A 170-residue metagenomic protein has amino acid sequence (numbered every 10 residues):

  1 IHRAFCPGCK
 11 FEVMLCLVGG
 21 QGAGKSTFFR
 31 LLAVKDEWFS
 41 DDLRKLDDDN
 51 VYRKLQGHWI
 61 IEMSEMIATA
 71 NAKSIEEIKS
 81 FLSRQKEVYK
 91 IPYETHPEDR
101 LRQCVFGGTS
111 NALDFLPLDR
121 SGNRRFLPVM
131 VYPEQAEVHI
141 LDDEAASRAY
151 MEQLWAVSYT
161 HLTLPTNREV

Functional and structural regions predicted by a protein language model:
I1-G57: P-loop NTPase catalytic core of nucleic-acid-dependent motor ATPases
V51-Q56, I91-T109: AAA+/SF3 P-loop NTPase mechanochemical coupling elements
I60-L82, L118-G122: Conserved AAA+/SF3 P-loop NTPase catalytic/coupling segment centered on the Walker-B
E65, C104-L113, Y132: A short beta-strand-to-loop transition that corresponds to the Sensor-1 phosphate-sensing loop of AAA+ P-loop ATPases
I75-T95: Conserved catalytic/switch belt of AAA+ P-loop NTPases
D119-Q135: A short helix-turn-beta junction within AAA+ P-loop NTPase domains corresponding to the substrate/partner-engaging
T160-T166: Conserved small/polar residues in nucleotide/adenosyl-binding loops
